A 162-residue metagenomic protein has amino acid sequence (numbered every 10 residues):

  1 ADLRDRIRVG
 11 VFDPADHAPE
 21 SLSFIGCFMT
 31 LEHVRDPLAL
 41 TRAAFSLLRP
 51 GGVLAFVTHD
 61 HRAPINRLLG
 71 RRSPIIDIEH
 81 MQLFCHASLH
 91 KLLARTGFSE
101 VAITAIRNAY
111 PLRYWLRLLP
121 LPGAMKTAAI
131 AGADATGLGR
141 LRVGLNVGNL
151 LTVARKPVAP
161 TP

Functional and structural regions predicted by a protein language model:
A1-L68, L83-F98, V147-P157: Conserved SAM-binding loop
D13-D16, R71-R72, R140-R142: Short, flexible, glycine/charge-rich loop motifs used to bind or transfer phosphoryl groups or to couple energy/partner
C27, D77, V101: Replace "UDP/GDP/ADP/TDP-sugars" with "nucleotide-sugars
L69-D77, L116-G123: Short glycine/proline- and charge-enriched loop/turn segments that cap or connect secondary-structure elements
R71, T96, G132-A135: Alpha-helix boundary/capping residues
E79-M81: Donor nucleotide-sugar recognition loop
A102-P162: A C-terminal cap/extension of S-adenosyl-L-methionine-dependent methyltransferases that defines the acceptor-substrate
